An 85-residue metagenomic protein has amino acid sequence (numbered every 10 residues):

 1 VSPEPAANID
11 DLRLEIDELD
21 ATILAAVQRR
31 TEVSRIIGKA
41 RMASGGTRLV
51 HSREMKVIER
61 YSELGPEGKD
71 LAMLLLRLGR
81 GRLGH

Functional and structural regions predicted by a protein language model:
V1-H85: Domain-level signature for soluble enzymes in the chorismate/prephenate branch of the shikimate pathway
